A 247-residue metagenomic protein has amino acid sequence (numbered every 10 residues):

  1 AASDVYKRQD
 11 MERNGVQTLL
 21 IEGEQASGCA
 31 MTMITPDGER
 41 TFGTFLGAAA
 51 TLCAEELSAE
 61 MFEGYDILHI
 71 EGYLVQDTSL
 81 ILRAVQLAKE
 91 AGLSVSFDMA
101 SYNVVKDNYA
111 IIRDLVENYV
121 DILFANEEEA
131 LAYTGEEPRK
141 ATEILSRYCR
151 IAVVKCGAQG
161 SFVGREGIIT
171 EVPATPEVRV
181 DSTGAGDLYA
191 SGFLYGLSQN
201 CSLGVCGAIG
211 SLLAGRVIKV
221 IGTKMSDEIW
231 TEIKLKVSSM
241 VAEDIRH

Functional and structural regions predicted by a protein language model:
A1-Y6: Short, small-residue-biased leader/transition segments that mark boundaries at the very start of proteins
D10-Q25: A glycine-rich helix N-cap at a beta->alpha junction
L19-G23, T32-V75: Conserved phosphate-binding/catalytic loop of the ribokinase/pfkB sugar-kinase fold
S27-C29, R40, Q159, Y189: Change "...and in nucleic-acid phosphodiester-cleaving endonucleases..." to "...and in nucleic-acid processing enzymes
I67-E143, Q159-S161: Conserved beta-alpha-beta core of the PfkB/ribokinase-like small-molecule kinase fold
A110, P138-H247: Conserved phosphate-binding/catalytic region of the ribokinase-like
